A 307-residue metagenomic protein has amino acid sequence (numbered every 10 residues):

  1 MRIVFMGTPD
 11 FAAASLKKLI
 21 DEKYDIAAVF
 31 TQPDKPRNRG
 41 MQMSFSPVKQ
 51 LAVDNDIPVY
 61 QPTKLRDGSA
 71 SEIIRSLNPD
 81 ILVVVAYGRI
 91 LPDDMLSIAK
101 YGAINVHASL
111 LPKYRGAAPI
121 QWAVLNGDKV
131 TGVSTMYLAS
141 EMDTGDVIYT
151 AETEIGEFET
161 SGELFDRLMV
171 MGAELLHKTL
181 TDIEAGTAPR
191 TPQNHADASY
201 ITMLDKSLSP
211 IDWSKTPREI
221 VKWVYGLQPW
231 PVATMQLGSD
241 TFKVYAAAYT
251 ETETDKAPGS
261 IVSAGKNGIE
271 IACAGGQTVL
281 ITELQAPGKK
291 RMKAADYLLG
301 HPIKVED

Functional and structural regions predicted by a protein language model:
M1-G40: N-terminal Rossmann-like dinucleotide-binding module
G7, V29, A52, L82 (+7 more regions): A residue-level signal for conserved active-site and pocket-lining positions in enzyme catalytic cores
T8-F11, T63-R66, Y87-I90, L227: Short beta->alpha connector loops
E22, Q32, I81-Y200: Donor/substrate-binding cores of folate-linked one-carbon enzymes
D25, D56-P58, G102: Conserved beta-strand segments of alpha/beta enzyme cores
P36-N78: N-terminal glycine-/serine-/threonine-rich beta1-alpha1-beta2 phosphate-ribose binding loop of Rossmann-like
T202-S214: Acyl-group handling in specialized metabolite and lipid biosynthesis
S214-D307: An anion-binding loop in the catalytic cleft
